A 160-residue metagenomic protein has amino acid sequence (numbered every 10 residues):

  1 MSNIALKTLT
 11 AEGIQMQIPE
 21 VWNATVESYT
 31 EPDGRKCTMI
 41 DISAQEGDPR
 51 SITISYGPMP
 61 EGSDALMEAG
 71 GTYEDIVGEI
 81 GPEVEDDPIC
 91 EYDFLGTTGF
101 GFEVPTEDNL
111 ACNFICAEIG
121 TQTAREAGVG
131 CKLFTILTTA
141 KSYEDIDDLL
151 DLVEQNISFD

Functional and structural regions predicted by a protein language model:
S2-T8, R35-M39, D93-E103: Short, hydrophobic/aromatic-rich segments at coil-to-beta transitions
I4-L6, W22-A24, E83-P88, I157: Short glycine-aromatic motifs
T8, E12-G71, N109-L110: Secretory pathway targeting signatures of secreted, lumenal, and periplasmic proteins
G13, V21, G101, Q155-N156: Extracellular/lumenal ectodomain signal focusing on beta-strand-rich modules and carbohydrate-recognition contexts
W22, V129-D160: Surface-exposed amphipathic alpha-helical segments
Q45-G47, E126-V129: Extracellular/periplasmic catalytic domains that process cell-envelope and extracellular macromolecules
Q45-G47, G57-P60, P105-D108, G120 (+1 more regions): Short, flexible beta-strand-to-coil junctions
A69-G128: Signature of long, low-cysteine stretches enriched in small and polar/charged residues
